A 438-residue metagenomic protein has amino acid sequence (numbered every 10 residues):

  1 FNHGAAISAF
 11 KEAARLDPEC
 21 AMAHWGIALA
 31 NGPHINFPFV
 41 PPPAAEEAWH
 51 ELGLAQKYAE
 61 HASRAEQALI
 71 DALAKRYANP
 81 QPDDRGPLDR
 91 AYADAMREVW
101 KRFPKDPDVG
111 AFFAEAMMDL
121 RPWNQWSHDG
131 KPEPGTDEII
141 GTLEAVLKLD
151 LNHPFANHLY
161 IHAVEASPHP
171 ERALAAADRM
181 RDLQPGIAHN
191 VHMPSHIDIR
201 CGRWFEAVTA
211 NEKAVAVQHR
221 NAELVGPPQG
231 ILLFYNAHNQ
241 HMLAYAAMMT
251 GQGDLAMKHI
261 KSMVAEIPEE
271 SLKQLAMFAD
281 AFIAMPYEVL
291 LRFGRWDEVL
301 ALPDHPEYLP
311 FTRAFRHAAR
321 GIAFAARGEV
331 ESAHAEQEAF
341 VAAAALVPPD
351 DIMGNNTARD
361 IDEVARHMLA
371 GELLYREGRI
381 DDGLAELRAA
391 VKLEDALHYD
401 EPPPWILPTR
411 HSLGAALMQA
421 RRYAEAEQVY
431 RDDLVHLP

Functional and structural regions predicted by a protein language model:
G4-P41, R102-A111, L272-K273, A343-A345 (+3 more regions): Short, charge-rich amphipathic alpha-helical segments embedded in non-transmembrane helical bundles/solenoids
A13-L16, W100-R102, L147-L149, R179-G186 (+6 more regions): Solenoid-like repeat scaffolds
E19-H34, E60-P82, K105-S127, D150-V164 (+8 more regions): Amphipathic alpha-helical repeat scaffolds of TPR domains
